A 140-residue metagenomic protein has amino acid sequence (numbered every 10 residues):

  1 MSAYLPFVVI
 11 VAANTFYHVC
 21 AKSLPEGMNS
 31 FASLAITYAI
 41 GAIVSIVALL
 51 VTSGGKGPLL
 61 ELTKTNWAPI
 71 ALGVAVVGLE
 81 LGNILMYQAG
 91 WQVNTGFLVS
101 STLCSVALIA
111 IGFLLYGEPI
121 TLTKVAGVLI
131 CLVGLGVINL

Functional and structural regions predicted by a protein language model:
M1-A12, E26-F31, I36-I70, V74 (+3 more regions): Membrane-interface interhelical linkers
V11, T15-V19, I46, G73 (+4 more regions): Hydrophobic/small/kink-forming positions within alpha-helical transmembrane segments of polytopic membrane proteins
K22, I84, G112-F113: Small-residue-mediated transmembrane helix hinge/kink sites in multi-pass secondary transporters
A32, T95-L98: Non-cytosolic membrane-interface motifs at loop->transmembrane helix junctions
T37-Y38, F97-S101, K124-V128: Residue-level recognition of transmembrane alpha-helices in multi-pass small-molecule transporters/permeases
C104-T123: C-terminal transmembrane-helix exit sites in multi-pass transporters
